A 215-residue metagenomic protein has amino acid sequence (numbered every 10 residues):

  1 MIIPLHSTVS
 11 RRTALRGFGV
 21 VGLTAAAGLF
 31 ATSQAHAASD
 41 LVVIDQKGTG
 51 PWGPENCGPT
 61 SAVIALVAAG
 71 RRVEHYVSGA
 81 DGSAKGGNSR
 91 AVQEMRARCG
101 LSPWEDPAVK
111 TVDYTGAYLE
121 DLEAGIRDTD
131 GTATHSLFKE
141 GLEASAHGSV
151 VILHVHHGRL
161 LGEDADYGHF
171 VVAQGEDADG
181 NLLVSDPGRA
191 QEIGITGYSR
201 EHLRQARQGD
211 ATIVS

Functional and structural regions predicted by a protein language model:
I2-V112, H157, D164, A178 (+1 more regions): Active-site-adjacent structural segments surrounding the nucleophilic cysteine of cysteine proteases and isopeptidases
S83-S215: Conserved active-site-adjacent core of cysteine acyl-enzyme catalytic domains
